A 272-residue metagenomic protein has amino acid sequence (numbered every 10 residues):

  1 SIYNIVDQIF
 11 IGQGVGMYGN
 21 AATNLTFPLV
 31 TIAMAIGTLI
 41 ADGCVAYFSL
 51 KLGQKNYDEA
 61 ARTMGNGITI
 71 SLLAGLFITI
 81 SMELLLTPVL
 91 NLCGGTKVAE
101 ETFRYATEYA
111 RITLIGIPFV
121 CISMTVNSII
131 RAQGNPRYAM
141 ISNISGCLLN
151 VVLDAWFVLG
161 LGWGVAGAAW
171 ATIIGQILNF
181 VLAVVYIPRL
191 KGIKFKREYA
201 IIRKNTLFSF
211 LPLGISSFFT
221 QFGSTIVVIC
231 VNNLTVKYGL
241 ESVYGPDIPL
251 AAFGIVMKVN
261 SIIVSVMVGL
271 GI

Functional and structural regions predicted by a protein language model:
I2, A110, L114, R137-I144 (+6 more regions): Hydrophobic faces of transmembrane alpha-helices in multi-pass small-molecule transporters and flippases across diverse
I2-N20, L90-E100, W156-G162, T225-I255: Helix-terminus/linker motif at the lipid-water interface of multi-pass membrane proteins
D7, I11, T23, F48 (+14 more regions): Hydrophobic/aromatic residues within transmembrane alpha-helices of membrane transport systems, especially the TMDs
N20-I80, V120-A139, A252-I272: Small-residue-rich hydrophobic transmembrane alpha-helices
F27-V30, A74, S145-N150, A171-N179 (+1 more regions): Transmembrane alpha-helical core residues of multi-pass small-molecule transporters, especially secondary transporters
I32, N150-D154, F180-V184, I262-S265: Hydrophobic transmembrane alpha-helices of multi-pass small-molecule transporters
A41, I112-R131, A139-C147, A168-A183 (+1 more regions): Short runs within selected transmembrane alpha-helices of multi-pass transporters and secretion channels
F48-G116, G160-I215: Short alpha-helical transmembrane segments in multi-pass integral membrane proteins
